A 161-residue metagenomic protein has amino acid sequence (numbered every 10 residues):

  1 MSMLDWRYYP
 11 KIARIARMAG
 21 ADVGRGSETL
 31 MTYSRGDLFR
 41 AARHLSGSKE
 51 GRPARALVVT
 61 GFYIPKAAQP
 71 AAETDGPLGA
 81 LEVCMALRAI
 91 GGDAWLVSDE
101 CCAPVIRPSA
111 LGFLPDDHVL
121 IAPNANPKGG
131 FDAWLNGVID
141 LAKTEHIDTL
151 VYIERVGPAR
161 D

Functional and structural regions predicted by a protein language model:
M1-R55, Y63: Positively charged, low-complexity intrinsically disordered leader regions
R55-L57, D148-T149: Structural motif
T60, S98, E154: Short beta-strand/turn micro-motifs composed of small residues that flank or help shape donor/cofactor-binding pockets
G61-A68: Nucleotide/pyrophosphate-binding catalytic subdomain
A68-A72, A159-D161: Glycine/threonine-rich flexible loop motifs
P70-G91: Histidine-anchored nucleotide/phosphate-binding helix
G92-C101: Short internal beta-strands
I106-D161: An acidic, phosphate/nucleotide-engaging active-site surface
